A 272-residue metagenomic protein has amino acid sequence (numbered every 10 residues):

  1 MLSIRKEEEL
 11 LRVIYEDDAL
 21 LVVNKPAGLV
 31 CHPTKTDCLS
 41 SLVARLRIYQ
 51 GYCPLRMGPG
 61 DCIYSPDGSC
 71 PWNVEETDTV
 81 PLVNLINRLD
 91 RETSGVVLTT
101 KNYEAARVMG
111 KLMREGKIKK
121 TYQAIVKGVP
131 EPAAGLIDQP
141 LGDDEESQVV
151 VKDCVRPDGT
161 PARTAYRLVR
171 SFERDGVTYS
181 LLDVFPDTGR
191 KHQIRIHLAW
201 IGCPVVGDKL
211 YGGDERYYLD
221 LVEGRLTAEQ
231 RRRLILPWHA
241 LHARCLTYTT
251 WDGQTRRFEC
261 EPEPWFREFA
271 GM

Functional and structural regions predicted by a protein language model:
M1-L20, P26-V30, R174-G176, H197-M272: Pseudouridine synthases involved in rRNA/tRNA modification
M1-R163, R170-D175, T255, E261-G271: RNA pseudouridine synthases
A27, D187-T188: Active-site acidic-Proline motif in GNAT/NAT acetyltransferases
S41-R45, Q193, W200: Short amphipathic alpha-helical face segments that pack within enzyme cores and frequently flank/anchor catalytic
R88, A165, A243-C245: Extracellular/lumenal ectodomain signal focusing on beta-strand-rich modules and carbohydrate-recognition contexts
M109, S180, R190-L198: Short beta-strand segments enriched for Tyr within beta-sheet-rich domains, predominantly fibronectin type III
L182-F185: Short histidine-centered loop motifs in beta-beta connectors
